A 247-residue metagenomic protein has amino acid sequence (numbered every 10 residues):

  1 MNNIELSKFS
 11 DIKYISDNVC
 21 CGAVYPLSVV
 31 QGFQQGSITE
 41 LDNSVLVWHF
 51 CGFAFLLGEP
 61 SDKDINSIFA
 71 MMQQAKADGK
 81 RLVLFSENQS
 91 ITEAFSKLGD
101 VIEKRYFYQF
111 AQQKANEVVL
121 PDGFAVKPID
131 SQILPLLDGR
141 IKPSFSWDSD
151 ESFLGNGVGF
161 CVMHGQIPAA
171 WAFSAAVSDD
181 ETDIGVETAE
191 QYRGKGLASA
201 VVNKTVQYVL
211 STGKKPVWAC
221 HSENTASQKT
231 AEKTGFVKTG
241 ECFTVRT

Functional and structural regions predicted by a protein language model:
M1-G22, Q113-D150: Short amphipathic alpha-helix that is part of the acyltransferase structural core
G22-Q34, G139-M163: Active-site rim helix/loop that mediates acceptor-substrate recognition in acyltransferases
Q34-H49, V158-A172: Conserved beta-hairpin
Q35-G36, E40-Q132: Acyl-donor-binding surface of acyltransferase catalytic domains
I65-M71, I184, G194-Y208, K229-K233: Conserved acetyl-CoA-binding loop-helix of GNAT-fold acetyltransferases
K76-S86, V209-H221: Conserved GNAT acetyl-CoA-binding A-motif
Q89-G99, S199, S222-G240: Conserved active-site alpha-helix within GNAT-family acetyltransferase domains
E151-E181, G185-E190: A conserved beta-strand-loop-helix scaffold within acyl/acetyltransferase catalytic domains
